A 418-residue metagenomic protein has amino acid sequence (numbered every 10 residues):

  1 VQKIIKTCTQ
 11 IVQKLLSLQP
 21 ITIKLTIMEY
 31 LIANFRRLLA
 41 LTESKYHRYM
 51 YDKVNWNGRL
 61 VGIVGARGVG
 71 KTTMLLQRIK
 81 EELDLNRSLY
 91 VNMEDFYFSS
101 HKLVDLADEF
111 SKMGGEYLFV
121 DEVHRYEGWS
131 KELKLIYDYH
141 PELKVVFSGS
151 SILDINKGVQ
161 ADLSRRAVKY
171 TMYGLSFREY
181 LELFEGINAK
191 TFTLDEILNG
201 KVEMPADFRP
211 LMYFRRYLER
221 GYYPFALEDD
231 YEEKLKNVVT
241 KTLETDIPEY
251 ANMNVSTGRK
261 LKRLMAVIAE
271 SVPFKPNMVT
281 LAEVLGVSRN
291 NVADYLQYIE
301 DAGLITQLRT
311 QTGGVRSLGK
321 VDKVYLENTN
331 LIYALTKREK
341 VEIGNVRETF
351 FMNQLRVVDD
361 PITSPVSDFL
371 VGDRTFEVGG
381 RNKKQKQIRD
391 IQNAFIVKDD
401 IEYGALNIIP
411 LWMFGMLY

Functional and structural regions predicted by a protein language model:
K3-T42, E81, M93, Q297 (+1 more regions): A cross-kingdom feature that marks ATP-driven nucleic-acid transaction machinery
T7, L18-N34, R178, E182-L326 (+1 more regions): Interdomain hinge/linker elements that couple catalytic modules in large macromolecular machines
A40-N55: Pre-Walker A adenine-sensing motif
I63: Hydrophobic anchor at the beta1->P-loop junction of P-loop NTPases
K71-T72: Conserved lysine of the Walker
N86-G114: Short glycine-rich substrate-engagement loop in P-loop NTPases that contacts/grips substrate
K144-S150: Structural recognition of the conserved hydrophobic beta-strand(s) that form the central parallel beta-sheet of P-loop
L153-V168: Short regulatory helix/loop adjacent to the ATP-binding pocket of P-loop NTPases
